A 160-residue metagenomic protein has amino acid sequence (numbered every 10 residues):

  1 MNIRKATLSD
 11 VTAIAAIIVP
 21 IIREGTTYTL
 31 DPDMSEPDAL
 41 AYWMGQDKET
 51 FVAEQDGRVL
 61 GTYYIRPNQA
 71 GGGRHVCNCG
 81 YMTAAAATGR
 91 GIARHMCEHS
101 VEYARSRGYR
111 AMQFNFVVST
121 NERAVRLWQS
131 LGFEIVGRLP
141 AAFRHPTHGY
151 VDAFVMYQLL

Functional and structural regions predicted by a protein language model:
N2-I14: A short beta-loop-alpha structural element at the N-terminal edge of CoA-dependent acyl/N-acetyltransferase catalytic
L8, L30-A86, C97-H99, Y103 (+1 more regions): Acetyl-CoA-dependent GNAT
A15-D33, Y42: Helix-loop element at the rim of GNAT/NAT acetyltransferase active sites that forms part of the acceptor-substrate
R58-G61, R123, Y150: Glycine-rich acetyl-CoA-binding "A-motif" of GNAT/NAT acetyltransferases
Y81-M82, L139, H145-L160: Terminal substrate-recognition subdomain of acyl/acetyltransferases
A104-V117: Conserved GNAT acetyl-CoA-binding A-motif
F114-A124, A142-R144: Conserved beta-strand-loop-alpha-helix junction that forms the acyl-donor binding cleft
Q129-R138: Conserved acetyl-CoA-binding loop of GNAT-fold acetyltransferases
